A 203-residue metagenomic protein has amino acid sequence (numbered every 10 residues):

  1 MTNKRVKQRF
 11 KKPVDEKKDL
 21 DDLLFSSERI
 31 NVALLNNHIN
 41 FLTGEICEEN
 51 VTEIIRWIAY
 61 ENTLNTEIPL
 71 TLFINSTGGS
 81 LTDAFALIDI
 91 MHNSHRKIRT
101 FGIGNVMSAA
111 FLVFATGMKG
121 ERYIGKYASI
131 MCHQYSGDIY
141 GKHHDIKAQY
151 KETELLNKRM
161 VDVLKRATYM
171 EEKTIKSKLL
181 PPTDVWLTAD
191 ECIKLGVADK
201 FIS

Functional and structural regions predicted by a protein language model:
M1-S203: Terminal-region recognition feature
